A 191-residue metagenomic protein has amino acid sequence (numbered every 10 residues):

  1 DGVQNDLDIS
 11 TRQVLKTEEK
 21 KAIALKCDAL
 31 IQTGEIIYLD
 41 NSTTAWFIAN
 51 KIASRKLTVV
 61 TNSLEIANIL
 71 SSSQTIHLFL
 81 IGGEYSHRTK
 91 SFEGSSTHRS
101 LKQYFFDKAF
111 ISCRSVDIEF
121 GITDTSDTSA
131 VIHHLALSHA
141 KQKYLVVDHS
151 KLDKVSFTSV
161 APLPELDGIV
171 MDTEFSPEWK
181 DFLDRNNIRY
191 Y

Functional and structural regions predicted by a protein language model:
D1-N41, A49-S54, T58, S71-I76: HTH-adjacent hinge/linker in prokaryotic transcriptional regulators
L7, V14-E18, A22, T43 (+7 more regions): Residues at secondary-structure transition points
I9-V14, L30-T33, T61-L64, H98 (+2 more regions): Short acidic/polar alpha-helix capping motifs at helix-coil junctions
A24, V60-T61, F157-P162: An N-terminal domain-start capping segment
A67-Y191: Conserved phosphate- and dinucleotide-binding cores of soluble alpha/beta proteins, encompassing both enzyme active
